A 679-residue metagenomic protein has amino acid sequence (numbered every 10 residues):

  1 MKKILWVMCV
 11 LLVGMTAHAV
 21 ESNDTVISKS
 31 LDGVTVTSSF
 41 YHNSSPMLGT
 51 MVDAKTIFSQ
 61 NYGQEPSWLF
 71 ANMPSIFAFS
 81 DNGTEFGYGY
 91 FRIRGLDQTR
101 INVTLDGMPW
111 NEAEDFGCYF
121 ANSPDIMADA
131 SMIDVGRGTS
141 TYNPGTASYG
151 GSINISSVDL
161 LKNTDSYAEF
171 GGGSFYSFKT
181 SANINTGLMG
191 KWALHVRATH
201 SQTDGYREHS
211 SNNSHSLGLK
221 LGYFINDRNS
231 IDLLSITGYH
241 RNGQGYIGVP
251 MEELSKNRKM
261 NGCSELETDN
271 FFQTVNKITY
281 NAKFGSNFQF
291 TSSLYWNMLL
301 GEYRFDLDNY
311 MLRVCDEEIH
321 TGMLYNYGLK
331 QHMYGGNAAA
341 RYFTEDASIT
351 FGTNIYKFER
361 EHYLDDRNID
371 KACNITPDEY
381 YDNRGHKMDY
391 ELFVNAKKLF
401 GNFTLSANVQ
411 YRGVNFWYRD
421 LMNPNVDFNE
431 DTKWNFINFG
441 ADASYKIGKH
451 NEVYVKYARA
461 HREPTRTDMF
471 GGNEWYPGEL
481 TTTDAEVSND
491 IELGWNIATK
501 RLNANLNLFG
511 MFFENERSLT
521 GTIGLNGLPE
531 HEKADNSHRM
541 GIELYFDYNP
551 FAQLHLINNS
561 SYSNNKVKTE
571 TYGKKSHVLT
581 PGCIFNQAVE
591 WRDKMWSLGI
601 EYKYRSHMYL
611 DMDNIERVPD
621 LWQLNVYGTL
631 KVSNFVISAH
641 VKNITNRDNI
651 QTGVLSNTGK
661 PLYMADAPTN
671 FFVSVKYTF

Functional and structural regions predicted by a protein language model:
S22, S28-N61, Y90: N-terminal periplasmic "start-of-domain" segments of outer-membrane beta-barrel proteins
S67-P109: Extracytoplasmic beta-strand/coil segments of soluble accessory domains associated with Gram-negative outer-membrane
R92, P109-R137, V249: Short acidic/polar hinge/loop motifs at secondary-structure boundaries that mediate gating or recognition
P124-Y167: A beta-strand signature from Gram-negative outer-membrane beta-barrel systems, especially the internal plug domain
G172-Q202, R207-G243, T268-Q289, W296 (+1 more regions): Transmembrane beta-barrel wall of Gram-negative outer-membrane proteins
N281-K283, Q289-Y303, K446, E452-A458 (+1 more regions): Membrane-embedded beta-barrel scaffold of Gram-negative outer-membrane proteins
F343-D346, L399-N402, L508-F512, H531-M612 (+1 more regions): Gram-negative outer-membrane beta-barrel transporters
H461, F509, E514, F551 (+3 more regions): C-terminal beta-signal and adjacent terminal beta-strands/loops of Gram-negative outer-membrane beta-barrel proteins
